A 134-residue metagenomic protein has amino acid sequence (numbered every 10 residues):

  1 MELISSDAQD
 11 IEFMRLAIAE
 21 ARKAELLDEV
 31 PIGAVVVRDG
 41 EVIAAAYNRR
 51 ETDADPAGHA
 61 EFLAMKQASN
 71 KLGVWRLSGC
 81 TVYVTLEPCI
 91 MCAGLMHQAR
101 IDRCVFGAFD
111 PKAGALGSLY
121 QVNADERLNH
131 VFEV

Functional and structural regions predicted by a protein language model:
S5-L27: Short, basic/aromatic recognition patches
D7, A44-V134: Zn2+-dependent cytidine deaminase-like catalytic core
E12, E41, L63: Active-site phosphate/pyrophosphate-handling residues
A17, A21-A24, A34, A44 (+2 more regions): Small-residue (primarily alanine) positions within well-ordered alpha-helices, especially packing/interaction faces
A21, E25-D28, R38, R50 (+2 more regions): Generic helix-packing signal
D28-I32, S78: Short, basic and Ser/Thr-rich N-terminal targeting/leader segments
I32-G40: Short beta-strand scaffold segments in enzyme catalytic cores
